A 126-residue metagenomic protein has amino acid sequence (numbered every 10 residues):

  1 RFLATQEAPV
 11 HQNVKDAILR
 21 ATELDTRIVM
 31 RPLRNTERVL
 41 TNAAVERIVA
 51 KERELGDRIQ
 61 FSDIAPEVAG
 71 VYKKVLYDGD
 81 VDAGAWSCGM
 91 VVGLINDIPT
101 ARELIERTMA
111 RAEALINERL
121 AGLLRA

Functional and structural regions predicted by a protein language model:
F2-A126: Conserved active-site-proximal phosphate/metal-binding subdomains
